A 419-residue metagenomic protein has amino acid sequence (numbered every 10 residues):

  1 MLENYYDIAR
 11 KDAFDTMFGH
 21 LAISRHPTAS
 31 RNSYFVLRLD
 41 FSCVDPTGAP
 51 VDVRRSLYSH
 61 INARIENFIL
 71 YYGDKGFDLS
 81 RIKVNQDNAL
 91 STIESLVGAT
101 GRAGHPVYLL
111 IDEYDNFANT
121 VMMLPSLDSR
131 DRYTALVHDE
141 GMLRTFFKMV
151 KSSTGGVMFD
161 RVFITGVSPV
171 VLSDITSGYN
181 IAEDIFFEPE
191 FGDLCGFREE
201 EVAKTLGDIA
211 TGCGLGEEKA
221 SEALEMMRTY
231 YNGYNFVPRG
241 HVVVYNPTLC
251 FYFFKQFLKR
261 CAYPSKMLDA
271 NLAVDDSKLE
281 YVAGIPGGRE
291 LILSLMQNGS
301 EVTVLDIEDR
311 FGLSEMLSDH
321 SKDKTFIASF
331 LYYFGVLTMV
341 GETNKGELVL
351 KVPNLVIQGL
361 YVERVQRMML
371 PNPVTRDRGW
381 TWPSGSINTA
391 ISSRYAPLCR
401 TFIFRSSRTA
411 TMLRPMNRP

Functional and structural regions predicted by a protein language model:
N4-L70: P-loop NTPase motor core
R25, K151-F159, V170-E188: Short regulatory helix/loop adjacent to the ATP-binding pocket of P-loop NTPases
R38, L110-D112, R144-K148, D160-V167: Structural recognition of the conserved hydrophobic beta-strand(s) that form the central parallel beta-sheet of P-loop
D52, F77-V97: Short glycine-rich substrate-engagement loop in P-loop NTPases that contacts/grips substrate
S95-R102, D131-D160: Substrate-engagement module of ASCE P-loop NTPases
A103-L136: Conserved P-loop NTPase "ATPase switch" module shared by AAA+ and STAND
V171-S177, I185-K255: Amphipathic alpha-helical segments of the small helical/lid subdomains adjacent to P-loop NTPase cores
A182-E183, G240-P419: Extended alpha-helical interface modules used as scaffolds for assembling large macromolecular complexes
